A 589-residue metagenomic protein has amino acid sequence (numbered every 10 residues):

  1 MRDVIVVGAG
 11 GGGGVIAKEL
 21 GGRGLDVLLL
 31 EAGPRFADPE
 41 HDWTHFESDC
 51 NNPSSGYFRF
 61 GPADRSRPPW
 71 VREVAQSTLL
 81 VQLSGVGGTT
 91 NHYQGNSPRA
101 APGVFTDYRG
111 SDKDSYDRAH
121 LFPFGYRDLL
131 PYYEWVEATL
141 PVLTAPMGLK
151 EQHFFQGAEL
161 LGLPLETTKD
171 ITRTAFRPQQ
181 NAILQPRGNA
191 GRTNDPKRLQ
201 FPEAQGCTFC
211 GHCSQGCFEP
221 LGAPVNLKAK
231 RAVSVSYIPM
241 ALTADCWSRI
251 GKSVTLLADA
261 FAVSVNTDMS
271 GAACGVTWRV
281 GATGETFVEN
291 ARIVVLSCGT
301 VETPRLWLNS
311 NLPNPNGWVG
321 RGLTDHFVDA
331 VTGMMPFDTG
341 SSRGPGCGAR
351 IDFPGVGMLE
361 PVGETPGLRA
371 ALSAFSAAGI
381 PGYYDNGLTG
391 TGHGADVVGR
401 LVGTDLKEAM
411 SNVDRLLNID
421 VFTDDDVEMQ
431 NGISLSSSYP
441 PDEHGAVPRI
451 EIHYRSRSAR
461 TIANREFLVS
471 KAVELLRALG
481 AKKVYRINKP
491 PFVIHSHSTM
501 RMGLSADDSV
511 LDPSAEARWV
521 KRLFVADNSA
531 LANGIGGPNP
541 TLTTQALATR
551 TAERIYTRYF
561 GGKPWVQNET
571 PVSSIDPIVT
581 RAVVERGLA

Functional and structural regions predicted by a protein language model:
M1-V4, G22-R23, H41-D42, N51 (+2 more regions): Extreme N-terminal leader/targeting segments of oxidoreductases
R2-L29: N-terminal Rossmann-like FAD-binding beta1-loop-alpha1 element of flavoenzymes
G10-G11, V301, A530: Residue-level detector of alpha-helix initiation sites
E19-G22, G33-E47, K228-A232, S236-Y237 (+8 more regions): Glycine-rich loop(s) and the adjacent beta-strand/alpha-helix scaffold that form part
L25, A32-A100: N-terminal FAD cofactor-binding segment of flavoenzymes
R67-P69, V74-V81, V86-T89, Y93 (+12 more regions): FAD cofactor-binding and catalytic pocket of flavoenzymes
E73-A75, G110-D259, P490, S496: Conserved redox-cofactor binding core of oxidoreductases
A258, V263-N266, R415-D425, I450-G534 (+1 more regions): A glycine-rich dinucleotide-binding beta-alpha-beta segment and adjacent secondary-structure elements that constitute
